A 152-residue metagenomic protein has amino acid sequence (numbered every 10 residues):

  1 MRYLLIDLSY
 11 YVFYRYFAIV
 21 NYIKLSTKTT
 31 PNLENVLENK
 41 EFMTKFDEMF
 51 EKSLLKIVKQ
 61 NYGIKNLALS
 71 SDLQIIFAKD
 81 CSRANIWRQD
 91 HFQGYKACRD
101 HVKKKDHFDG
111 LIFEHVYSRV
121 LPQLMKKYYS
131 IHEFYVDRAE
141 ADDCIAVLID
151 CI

Functional and structural regions predicted by a protein language model:
R2-I152: Noncatalytic, basic helical substrate-engagement surface that gates or grips nucleic-acid strands
